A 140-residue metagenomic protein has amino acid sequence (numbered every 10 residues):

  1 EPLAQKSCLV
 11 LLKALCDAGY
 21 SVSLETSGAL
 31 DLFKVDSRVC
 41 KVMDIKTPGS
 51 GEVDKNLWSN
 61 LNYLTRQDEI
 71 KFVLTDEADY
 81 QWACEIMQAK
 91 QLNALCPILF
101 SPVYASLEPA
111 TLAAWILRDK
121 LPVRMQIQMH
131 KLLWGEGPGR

Functional and structural regions predicted by a protein language model:
L3-R140: Conserved AdoMet/S-adenosylmethionine-binding subsite of the radical SAM
